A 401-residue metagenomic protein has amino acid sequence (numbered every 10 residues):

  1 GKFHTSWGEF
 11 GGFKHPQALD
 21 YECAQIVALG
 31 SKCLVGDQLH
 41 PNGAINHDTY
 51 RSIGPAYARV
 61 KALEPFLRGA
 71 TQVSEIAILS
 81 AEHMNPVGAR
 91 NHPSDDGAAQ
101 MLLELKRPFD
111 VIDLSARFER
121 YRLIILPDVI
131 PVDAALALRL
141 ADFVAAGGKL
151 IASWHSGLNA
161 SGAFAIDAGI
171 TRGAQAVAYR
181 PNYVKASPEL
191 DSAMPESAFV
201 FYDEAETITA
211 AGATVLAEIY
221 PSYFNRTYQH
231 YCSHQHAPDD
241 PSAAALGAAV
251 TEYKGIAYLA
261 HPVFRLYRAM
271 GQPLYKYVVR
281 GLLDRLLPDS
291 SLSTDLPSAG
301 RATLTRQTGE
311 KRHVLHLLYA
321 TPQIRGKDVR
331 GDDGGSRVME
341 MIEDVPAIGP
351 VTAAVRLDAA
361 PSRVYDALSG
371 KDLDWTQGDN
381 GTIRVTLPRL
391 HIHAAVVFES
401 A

Functional and structural regions predicted by a protein language model:
G1-A401: Carbohydrate-binding surfaces of carbohydrate-active enzymes
